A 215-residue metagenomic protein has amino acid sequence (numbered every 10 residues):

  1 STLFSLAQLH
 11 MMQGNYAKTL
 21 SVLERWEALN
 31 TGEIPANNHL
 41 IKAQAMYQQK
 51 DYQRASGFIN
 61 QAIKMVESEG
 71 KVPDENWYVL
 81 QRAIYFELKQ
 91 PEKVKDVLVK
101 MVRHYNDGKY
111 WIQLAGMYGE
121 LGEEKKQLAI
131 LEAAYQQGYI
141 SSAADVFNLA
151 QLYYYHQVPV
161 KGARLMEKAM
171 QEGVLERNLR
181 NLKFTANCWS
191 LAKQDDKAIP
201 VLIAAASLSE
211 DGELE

Functional and structural regions predicted by a protein language model:
S1-E215: Alpha-solenoid helical repeat scaffolds
